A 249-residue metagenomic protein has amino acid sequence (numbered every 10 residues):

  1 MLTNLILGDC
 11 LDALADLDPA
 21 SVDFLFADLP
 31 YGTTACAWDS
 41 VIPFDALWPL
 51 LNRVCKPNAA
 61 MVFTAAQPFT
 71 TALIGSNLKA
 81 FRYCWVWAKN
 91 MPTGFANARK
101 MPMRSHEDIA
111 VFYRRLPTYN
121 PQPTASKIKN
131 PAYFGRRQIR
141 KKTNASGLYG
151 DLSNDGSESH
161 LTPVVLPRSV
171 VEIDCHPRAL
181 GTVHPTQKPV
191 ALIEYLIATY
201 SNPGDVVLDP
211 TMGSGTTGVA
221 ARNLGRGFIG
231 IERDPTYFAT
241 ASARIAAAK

Functional and structural regions predicted by a protein language model:
M1-G230, T236-T240: Core catalytic lobe of class I
S242-K249: Short, conserved SAM-binding/catalytic segment of Class I S-adenosyl-L-methionine-dependent methyltransferases
